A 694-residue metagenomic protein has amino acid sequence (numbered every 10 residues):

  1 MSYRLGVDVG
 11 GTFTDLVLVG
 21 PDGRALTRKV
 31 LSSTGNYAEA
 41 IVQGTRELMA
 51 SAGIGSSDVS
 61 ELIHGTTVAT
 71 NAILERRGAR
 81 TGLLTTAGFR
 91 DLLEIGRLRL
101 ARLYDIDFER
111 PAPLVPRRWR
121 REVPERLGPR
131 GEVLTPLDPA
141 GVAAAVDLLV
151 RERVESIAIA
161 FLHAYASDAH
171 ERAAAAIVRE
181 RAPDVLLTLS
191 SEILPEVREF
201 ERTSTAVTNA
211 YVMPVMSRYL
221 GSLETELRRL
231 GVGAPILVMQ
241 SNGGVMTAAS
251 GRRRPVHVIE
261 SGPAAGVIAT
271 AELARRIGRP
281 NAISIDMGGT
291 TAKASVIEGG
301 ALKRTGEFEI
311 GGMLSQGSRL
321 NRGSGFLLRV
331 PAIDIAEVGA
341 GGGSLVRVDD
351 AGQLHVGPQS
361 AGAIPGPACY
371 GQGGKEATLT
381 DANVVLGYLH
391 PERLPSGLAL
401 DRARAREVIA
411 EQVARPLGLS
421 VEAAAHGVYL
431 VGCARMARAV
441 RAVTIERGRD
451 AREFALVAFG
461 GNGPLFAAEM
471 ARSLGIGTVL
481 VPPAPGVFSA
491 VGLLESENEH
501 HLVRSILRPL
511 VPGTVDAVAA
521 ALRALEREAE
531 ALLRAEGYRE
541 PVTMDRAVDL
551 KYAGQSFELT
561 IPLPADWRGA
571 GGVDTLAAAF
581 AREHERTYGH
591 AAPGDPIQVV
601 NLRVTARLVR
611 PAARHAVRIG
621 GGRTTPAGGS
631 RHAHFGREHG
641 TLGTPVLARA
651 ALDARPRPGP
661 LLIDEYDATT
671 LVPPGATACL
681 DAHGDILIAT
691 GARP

Functional and structural regions predicted by a protein language model:
M1-G82, G128-R130, T135-S156, E171-S190 (+12 more regions): N-terminal glycine/serine-rich phosphate-binding loop of ATP-dependent small-molecule kinases, especially carbohydrate
G6, F13-V17, L26-T27, L31-A40 (+7 more regions): Conserved phosphate-binding loops in N-terminal lobes of ATP-dependent enzymes of the actin/Hsp70/sugar-kinase
V9, A140-L148, R153, R279 (+10 more regions): C-terminal, non-catalytic interaction/recognition modules in large multi-subunit enzymes and RNPs
L16-V19, R28-G35, G82-G88, F108-P111 (+4 more regions): Glycine-rich phosphate-binding loop of actin/hexokinase-like ATP-binding domains
P21, T86-G88, L162-A164, E192-L194 (+7 more regions): Short, ordered loop/turn segments at secondary-structure junctions
S60-E61, A158-S167, N209-V212, A425-L430 (+1 more regions): Conserved short loop/turn motifs at secondary-structure junctions
R181-T205, G475-V491: Conserved phosphate-binding/catalytic loops in two-lobed NTP-binding clefts
